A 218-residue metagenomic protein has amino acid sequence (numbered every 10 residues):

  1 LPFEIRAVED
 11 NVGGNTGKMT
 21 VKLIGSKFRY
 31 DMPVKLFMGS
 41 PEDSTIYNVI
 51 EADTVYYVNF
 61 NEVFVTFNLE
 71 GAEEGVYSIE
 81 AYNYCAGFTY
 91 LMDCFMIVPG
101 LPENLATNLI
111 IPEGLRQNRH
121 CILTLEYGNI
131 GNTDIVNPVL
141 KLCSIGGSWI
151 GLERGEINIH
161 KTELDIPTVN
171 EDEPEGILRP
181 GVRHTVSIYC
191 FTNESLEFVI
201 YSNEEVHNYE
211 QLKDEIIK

Functional and structural regions predicted by a protein language model:
L1, E74-Y84, S195-E204: Short, aromatic- and glycine-rich surface loops/edge beta-strands on solvent-exposed regions
L1-P33, V76, A86-T107, I111-Q117: Beta-strand/beta-sandwich contexts
T16-Y30, L36-S40, A81, Y127 (+1 more regions): A short glycine/threonine-centered beta-strand motif
L36-S40, D134-H160: Short acidic, flexible loop segments centered on an aromatic residue
N68-G75, T192: Surface-exposed, short loops/turns at beta-strand junctions within beta-sandwich domains
L115-D134: Short beta-strand elements of extracellular/lumenal beta-sandwich folds
G155-E194: Intrinsically disordered, low-complexity Pro/Gly/Ser/Thr-rich segments with frequent PxxP/GP/PP motifs and embedded
S187-K218: Terminal connector regions
